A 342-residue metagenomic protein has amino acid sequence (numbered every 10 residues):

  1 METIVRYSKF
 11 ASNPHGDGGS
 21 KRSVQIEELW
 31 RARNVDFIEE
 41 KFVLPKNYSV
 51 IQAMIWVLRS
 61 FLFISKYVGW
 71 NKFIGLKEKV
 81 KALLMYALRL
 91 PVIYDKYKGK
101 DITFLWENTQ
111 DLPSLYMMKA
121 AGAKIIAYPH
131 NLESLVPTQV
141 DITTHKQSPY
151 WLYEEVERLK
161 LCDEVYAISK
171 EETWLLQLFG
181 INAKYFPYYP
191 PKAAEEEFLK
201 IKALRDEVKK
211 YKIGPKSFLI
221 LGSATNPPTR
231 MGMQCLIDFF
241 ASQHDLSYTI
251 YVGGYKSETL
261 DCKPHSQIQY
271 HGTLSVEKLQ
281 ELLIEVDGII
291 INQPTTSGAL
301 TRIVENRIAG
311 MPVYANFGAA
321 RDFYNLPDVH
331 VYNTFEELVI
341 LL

Functional and structural regions predicted by a protein language model:
M1-V50, F240-H244: N-terminal subdomain of nucleotide-sugar transferases
S8-Q25, A82, W106, N226-M231 (+1 more regions): A short, glycine/small-residue-rich beta-strand->loop->alpha-helix junction that serves as a flexible
P14, P228, I290-I303, Y314-N325: Nucleotide-sugar-dependent
L84-G99, P113-S114, A127, E133-S134 (+1 more regions): Membrane-proximal helix-turn-helix segments that form the acceptor-binding/catalytic region of lipid-linked
T103-L105, M118-T138: Active-site proximal beta-strand in glycosyltransferases
S134, V156, K160-D206: Donor nucleotide-sugar binding/catalytic pocket of nucleotide-sugar-dependent glycosyltransferases
D163, I284-G298, A309-M311: Acidic donor-binding loop of glycosyltransferase active sites
Y188-P264, Y270-E277: Conserved catalytic-core segment of nucleotide-activated headgroup transferases in glycan assembly
